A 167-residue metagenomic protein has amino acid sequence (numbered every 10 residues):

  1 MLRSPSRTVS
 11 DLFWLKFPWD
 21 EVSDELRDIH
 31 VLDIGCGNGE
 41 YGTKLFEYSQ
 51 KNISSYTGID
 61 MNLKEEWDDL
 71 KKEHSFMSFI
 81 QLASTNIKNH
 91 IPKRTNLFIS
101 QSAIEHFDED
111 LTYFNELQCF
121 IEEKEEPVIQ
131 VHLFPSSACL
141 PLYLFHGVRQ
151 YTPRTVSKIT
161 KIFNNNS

Functional and structural regions predicted by a protein language model:
M1-K93, L97: Conserved N-terminal segment of class I S-adenosyl-L-methionine
D24, H106, V148-T152: Aromatic-acidic/polar surface patches that form glycan- and anion
E40-T43, E65-E66, H106-D108, A138-L142: Short catalytic/ligand-binding loop motif for oxyanion handling, primarily in non-cytosolic enzymes, centered on
N96-D108: A short SAM/SAH-binding and catalytic strip from SAM-dependent methyltransferases
L111-S167: S-adenosyl-L-methionine-dependent methyltransferase catalytic module, highlighting the catalytic core
